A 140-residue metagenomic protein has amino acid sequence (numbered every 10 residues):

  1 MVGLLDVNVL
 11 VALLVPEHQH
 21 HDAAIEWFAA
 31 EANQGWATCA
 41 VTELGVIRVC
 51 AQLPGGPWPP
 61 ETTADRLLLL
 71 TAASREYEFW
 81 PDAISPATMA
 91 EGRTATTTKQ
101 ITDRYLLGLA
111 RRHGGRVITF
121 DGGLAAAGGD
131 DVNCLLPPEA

Functional and structural regions predicted by a protein language model:
M1-T38, L53-D65, A140: Short, well-structured N-terminal submotif of metal-dependent ribonuclease cores
A12-L14, V49, A127-G128: Residues that scaffold the ATP/ADP-binding catalytic core of kinase and kinase-like folds
G35, E76-E78, D131-N133: Conserved beta-strand segments of alpha/beta enzyme cores
V41-E43: Short, conserved alpha-helical segments within structured domains
D65-R66, A72-A73: Conserved alpha-helical segments that form or flank metal/cofactor-binding pockets of metalloenzymes
S74-G122: Active-site neighborhoods of divalent-metal-dependent phosphate/nucleic-acid chemistry enzymes
R112, R116-A140: Charged phosphate-binding loop/patch that engages nucleotide di/tri-phosphates or the phosphate backbone of nucleic
